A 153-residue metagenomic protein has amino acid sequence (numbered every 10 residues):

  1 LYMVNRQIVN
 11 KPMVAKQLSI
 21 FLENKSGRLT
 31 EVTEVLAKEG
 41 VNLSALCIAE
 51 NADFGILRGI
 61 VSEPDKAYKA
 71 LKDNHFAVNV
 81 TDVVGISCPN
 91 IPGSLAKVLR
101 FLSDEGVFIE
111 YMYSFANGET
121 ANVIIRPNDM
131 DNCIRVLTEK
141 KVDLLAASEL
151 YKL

Functional and structural regions predicted by a protein language model:
V4-L153: A conserved regulatory-domain signal marking ACT and ACT-like small-molecule sensing domains and adjacent regulatory
